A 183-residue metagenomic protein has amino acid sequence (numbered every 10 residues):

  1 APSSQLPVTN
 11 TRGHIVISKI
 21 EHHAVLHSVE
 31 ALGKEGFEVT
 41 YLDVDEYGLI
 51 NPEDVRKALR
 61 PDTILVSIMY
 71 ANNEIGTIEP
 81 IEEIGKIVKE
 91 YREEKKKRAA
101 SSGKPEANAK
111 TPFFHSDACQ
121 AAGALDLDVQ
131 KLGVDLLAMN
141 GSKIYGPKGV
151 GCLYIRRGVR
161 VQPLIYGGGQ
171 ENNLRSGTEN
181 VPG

Functional and structural regions predicted by a protein language model:
A1-G183: Pyridoxal 5′-phosphate
